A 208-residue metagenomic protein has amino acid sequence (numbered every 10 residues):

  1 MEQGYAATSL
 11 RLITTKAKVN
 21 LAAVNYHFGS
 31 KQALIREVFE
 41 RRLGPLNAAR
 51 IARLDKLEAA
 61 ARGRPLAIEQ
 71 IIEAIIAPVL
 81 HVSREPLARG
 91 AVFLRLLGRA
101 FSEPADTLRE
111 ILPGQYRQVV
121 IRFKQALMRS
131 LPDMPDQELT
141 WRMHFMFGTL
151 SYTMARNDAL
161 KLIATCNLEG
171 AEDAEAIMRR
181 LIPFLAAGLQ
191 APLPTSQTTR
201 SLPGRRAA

Functional and structural regions predicted by a protein language model:
Q3-A33, E37-R41: Helix-turn-helix
A33, V38, R42-E58: Conserved phosphoryl-transfer catalytic core
P45-A49, R53, A100, P104-T107 (+1 more regions): A short secondary-structure junction motif
A52-A91, M143: Hydrophobic alpha-helical connector segments
D55-K56, R99, I163-L168: Short linear capping/connector segments at secondary-structure termini
Q70-A74, R89-R95, S102-L131: Amphipathic alpha-helical packing segments from all-alpha helical-bundle domains
I75, V79, L94-F101, M146 (+2 more regions): Short alpha-helical scaffolding segments that buttress acidic/His motifs in well-ordered protein cores
H81, G114-A208: C-terminal peripheral helix-coil segments that are non-catalytic and often amphipathic
